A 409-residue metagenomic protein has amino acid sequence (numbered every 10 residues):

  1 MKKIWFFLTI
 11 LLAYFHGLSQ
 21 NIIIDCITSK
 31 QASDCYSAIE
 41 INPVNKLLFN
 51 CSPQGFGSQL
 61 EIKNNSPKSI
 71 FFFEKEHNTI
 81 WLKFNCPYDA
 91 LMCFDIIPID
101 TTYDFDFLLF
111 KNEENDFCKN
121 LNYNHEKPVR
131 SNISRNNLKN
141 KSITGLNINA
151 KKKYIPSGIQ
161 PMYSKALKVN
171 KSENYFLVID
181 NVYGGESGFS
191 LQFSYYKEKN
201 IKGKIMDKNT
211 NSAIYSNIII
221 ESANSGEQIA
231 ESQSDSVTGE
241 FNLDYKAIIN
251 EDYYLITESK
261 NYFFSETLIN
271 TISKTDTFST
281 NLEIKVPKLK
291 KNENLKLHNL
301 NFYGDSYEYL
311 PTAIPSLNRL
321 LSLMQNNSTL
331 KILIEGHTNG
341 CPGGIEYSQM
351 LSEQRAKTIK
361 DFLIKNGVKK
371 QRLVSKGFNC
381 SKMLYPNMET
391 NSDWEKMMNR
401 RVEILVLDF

Functional and structural regions predicted by a protein language model:
Q20-Q31, L60-N174, D180-G185, S194-K197 (+1 more regions): Acidic, Ser/Thr/Pro-rich low-complexity intrinsically disordered segments
L91-C93, Y195-K208, N294-N299: A short, Gly/Thr-enriched small/hydrophobic beta-strand-prone motif that recurs across taxa
K204-S216, E221-A223: Structural motif
N224-N242: Short, acidic Ser/Thr/Gly-rich low-complexity loop/linker segments typical of extracellular and cell-surface proteins
Y245-I272: A short, solvent-exposed loop/turn motif at the edges and junctions of modular extracellular/periplasmic domains
T267-N294, H298: Extracellular beta-sheet/turn segments enriched in Thr/Pro/Gly and aliphatic residues
F302-G336, I364, I404-F409: Periplasmic peptidoglycan-binding/anchoring modules of Gram-negative envelope and division proteins
H337-F409: Periplasmic OmpA-like peptidoglycan-binding domain that tethers envelope proteins to the cell wall
